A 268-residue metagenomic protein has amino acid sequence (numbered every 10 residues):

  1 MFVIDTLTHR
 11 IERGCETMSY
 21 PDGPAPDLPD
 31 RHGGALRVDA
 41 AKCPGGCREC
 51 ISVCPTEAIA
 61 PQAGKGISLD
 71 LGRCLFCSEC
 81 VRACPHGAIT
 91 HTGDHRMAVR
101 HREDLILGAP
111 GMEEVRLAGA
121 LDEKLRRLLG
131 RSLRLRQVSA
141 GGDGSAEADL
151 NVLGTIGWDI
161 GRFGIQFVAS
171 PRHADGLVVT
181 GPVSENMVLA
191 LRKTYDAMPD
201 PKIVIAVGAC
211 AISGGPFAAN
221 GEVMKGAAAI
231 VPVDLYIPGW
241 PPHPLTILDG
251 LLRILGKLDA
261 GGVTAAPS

Functional and structural regions predicted by a protein language model:
M1-E16, G23, V81-S170, P267: Flanking helices and flexible, charged tails adjoining ferredoxin-like Fe-S electron-transfer domains in multi-subunit
M1-V53, E57: Ferredoxin-type iron-sulfur electron-transfer modules and their immediate structural context
E12, P55, R126-G130, T155 (+3 more regions): Generic secondary-structure signature for well-ordered alpha-helical cores
H32-L36, K65, D175-G176, V233: Short amphipathic alpha-helical segments
V38, C47-A98: Iron-sulfur cluster-binding cysteine motifs and their immediate structural context in ferredoxin-like electron-transfer
A40-A41, L71, T92-D94, G108-A109 (+6 more regions): Fold-independent oxyanion-binding glycine-rich loops and adjacent beta-strand/coil segments at enzyme active sites
A148-L150, T155-W158, R162-T246: Cofactor-cradling patches in redox/metallo enzymes
I237-A266: A charged, well-structured terminal subsegment
